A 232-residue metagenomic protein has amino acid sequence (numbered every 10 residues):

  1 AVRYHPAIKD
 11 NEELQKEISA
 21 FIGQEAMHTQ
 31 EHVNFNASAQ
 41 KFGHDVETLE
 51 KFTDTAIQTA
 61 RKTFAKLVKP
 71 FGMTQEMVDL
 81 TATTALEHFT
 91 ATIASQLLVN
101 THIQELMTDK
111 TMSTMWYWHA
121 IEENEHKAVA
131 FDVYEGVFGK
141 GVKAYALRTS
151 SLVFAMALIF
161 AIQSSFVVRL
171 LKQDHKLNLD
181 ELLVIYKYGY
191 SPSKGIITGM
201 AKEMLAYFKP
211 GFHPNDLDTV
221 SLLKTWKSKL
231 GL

Functional and structural regions predicted by a protein language model:
A1-L232: Non-heme di-metal
